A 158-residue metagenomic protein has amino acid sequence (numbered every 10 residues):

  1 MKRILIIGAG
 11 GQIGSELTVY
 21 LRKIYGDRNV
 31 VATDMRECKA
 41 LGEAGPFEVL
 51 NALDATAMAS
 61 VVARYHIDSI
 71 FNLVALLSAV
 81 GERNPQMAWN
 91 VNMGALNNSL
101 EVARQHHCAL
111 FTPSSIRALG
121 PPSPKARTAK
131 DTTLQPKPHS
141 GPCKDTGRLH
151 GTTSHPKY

Functional and structural regions predicted by a protein language model:
R3-I24: N-terminal Rossmann NAD(P)H-binding glycine-rich loop of SDR-like oxidoreductase domains
I7, T33, I70-V74, L110-I116: SDR active-site strand-loop-helix element
Y25-R36: Conserved glycine-rich Rossmann-like NAD(P)H-binding loop of the short-chain dehydrogenase/reductase
G42-D54: Rossmann-fold cofactor-recognition segment
A52-V91: NAD(P)H-binding glycine-rich loop region in Rossmannoid oxidoreductase-like domains and their noncatalytic homologs
W89-L96, A103, C143-K144: Short alpha-helix in the Rossmann-fold core of NAD(P)-dependent oxidoreductases
N97-H139: Conserved Rossmann-fold NAD(P)-dependent oxidoreductase catalytic core, especially the SDR/UDP-sugar
Q135-Y158: Active-site Tyr-X1-5-Lys
